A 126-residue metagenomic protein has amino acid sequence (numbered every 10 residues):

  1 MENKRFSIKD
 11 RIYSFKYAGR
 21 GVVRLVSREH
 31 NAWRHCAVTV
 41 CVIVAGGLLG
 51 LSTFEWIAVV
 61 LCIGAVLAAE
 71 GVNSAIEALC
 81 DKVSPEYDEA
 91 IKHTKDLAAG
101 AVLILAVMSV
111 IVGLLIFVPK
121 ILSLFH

Functional and structural regions predicted by a protein language model:
E2-A75, V83, Y87-E89, K95 (+1 more regions): Hydrophobic alpha-helical transmembrane segments
C80: Active-site-proximal acidic segments at structured loop/helix or strand boundaries that coordinate catalytic metals
